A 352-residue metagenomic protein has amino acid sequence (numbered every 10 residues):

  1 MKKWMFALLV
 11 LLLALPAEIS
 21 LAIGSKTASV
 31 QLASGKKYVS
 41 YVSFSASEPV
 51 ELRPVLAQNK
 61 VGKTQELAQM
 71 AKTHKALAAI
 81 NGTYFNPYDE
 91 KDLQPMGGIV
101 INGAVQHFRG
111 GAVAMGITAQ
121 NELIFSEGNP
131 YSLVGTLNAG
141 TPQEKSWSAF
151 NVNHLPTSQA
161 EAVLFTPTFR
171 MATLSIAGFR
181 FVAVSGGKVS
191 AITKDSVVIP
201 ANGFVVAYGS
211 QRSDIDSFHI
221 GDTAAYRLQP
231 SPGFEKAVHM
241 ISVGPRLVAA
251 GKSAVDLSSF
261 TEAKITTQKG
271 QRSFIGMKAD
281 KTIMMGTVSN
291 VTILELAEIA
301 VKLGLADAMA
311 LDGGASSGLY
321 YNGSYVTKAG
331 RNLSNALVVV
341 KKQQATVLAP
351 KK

Functional and structural regions predicted by a protein language model:
K2-A22: Sec-dependent N-terminal signal peptides of Gram-positive bacterial secreted proteins and lipoproteins
E18-K352: Gly/Ser/Thr/Pro-rich low-complexity, intrinsically disordered segments
